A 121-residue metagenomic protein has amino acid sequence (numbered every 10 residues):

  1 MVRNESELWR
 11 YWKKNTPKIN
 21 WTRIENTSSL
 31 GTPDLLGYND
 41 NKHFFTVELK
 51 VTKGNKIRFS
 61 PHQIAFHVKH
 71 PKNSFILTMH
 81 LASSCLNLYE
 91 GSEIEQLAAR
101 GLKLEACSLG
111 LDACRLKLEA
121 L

Functional and structural regions predicted by a protein language model:
M1-N26, D40: Acidic-basic catalytic patches of nuclease active cores, encompassing PD-(D/E)XK and other metal-cofactor nuclease
T22, V47, F75-L77: Hydrophobic/aromatic beta-strand patches that form the interior of the parallel beta-sheet core in alpha/beta enzyme
G31: Beta-rich catalytic cores
L35-G37, H43-K53: Conserved catalytic cores of phosphodiester-cleaving nucleases, focusing on short active-site segments
D40-K42, L81-A82: Short strand-connecting beta-turns/loops that link adjacent beta-strands
T52-P71: Mg2+/Mn2+-dependent nuclease catalytic core
V68-E95: Nucleic-acid nuclease catalytic cores
A99-L121: Charged phosphate-binding loop/patch that engages nucleotide di/tri-phosphates or the phosphate backbone of nucleic
